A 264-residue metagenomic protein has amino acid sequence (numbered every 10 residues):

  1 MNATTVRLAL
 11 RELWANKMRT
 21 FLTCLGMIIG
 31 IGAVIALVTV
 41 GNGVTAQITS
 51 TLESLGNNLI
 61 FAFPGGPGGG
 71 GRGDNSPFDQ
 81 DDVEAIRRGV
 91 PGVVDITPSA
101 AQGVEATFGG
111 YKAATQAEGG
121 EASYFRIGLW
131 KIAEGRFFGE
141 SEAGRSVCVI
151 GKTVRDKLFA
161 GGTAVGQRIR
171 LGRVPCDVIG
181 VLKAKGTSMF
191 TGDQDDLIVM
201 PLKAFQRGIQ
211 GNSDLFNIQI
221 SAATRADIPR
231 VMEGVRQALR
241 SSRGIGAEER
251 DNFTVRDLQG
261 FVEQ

Functional and structural regions predicted by a protein language model:
M1-I29: N-terminal Sec/SRP start-transfer signal
L10, W14, G41-T45, T49 (+1 more regions): Alpha-helical membrane-interface segments at transmembrane helix boundaries
M18-A46: Short, strongly hydrophobic transmembrane alpha-helices
I28, V34-L37, F61, V147 (+2 more regions): Short aromatic/hydrophobic contact patches that present stacked aromatics for nucleic-acid/ligand binding
G41-Q116, G120-R126, D156-K157, Q206-R207 (+1 more regions): Hydrophobic, regular-secondary-structure patches
I48, V235, G246-Q264: Peri-transmembrane interface segments
G66-P77, T107-A113, V181-G186, G211 (+2 more regions): Structural beta->alpha junctions
S123-F137, R145-E248: Mid-to-C-terminal secondary-structure elements that act as membrane-proximal/extracytoplasmic interface segments
